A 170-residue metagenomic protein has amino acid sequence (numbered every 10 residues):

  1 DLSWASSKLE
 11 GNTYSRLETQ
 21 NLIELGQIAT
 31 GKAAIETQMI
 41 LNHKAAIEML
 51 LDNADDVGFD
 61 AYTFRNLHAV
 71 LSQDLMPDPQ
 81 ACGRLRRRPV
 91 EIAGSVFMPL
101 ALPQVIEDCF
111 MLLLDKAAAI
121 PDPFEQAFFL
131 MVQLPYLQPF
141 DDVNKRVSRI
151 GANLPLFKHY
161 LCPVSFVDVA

Functional and structural regions predicted by a protein language model:
D1-A170: FIC/Doc superfamily catalytic core
